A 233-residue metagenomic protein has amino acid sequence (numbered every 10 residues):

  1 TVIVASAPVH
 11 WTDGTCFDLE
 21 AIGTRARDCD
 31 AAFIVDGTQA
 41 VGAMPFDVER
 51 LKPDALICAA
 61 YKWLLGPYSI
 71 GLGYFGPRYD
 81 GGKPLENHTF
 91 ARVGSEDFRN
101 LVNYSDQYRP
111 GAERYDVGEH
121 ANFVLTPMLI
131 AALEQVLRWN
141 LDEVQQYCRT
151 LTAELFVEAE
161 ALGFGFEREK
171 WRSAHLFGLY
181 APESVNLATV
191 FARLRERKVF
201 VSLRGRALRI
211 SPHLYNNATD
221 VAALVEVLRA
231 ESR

Functional and structural regions predicted by a protein language model:
T1-T38, W63: Active-site phosphate-binding strand-loop segment of PLP-dependent enzymes
V4-A5, I22, D36, L56 (+7 more regions): Buried hydrophobic positions in well-ordered alpha/beta secondary-structure cores of metabolic enzymes
C16-D28, Q39-A60, Y68, L72-G76: Active-site pre-lysine segment of PLP-dependent enzymes
F33-I34, F166, V201: Hydrophobic beta-strand scaffold residues
L51-L101: Active-site PLP attachment segment
Y108-F156: Structural signature of PLP-dependent enzymes
R149-R193, R197: Conserved PLP-binding catalytic core of the aspartate aminotransferase-like
S184-R233: PLP-dependent enzyme catalytic core of the Aspartate aminotransferase-like
